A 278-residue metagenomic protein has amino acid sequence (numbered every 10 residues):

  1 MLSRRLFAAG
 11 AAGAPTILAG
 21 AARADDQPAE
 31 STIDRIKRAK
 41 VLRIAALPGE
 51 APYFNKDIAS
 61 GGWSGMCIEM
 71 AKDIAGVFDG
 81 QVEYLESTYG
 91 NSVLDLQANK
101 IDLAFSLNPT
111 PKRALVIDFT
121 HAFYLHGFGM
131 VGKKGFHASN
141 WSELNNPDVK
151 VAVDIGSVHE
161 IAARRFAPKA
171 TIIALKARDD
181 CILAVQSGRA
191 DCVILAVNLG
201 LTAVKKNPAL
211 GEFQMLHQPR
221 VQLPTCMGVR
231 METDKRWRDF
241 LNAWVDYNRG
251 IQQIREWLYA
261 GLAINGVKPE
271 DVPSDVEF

Functional and structural regions predicted by a protein language model:
M1-A24: N-terminal export signals
D25-Q27, G65-V77, F136, S142 (+3 more regions): Extended ligand-binding regions for polar small-molecule ligands
D26-L107, L115: Extracytoplasmic small-molecule ligand-binding "clamshell" domains of the periplasmic binding protein/Venus flytrap
D26-Q27, V158-L175, E212-M215, V245-F278: Ligand-binding clefts/hinges and TM-proximal coupling segments of bilobed small-molecule sensing domains
P48, L125-G132, V197, K205-V245 (+1 more regions): Periplasmic-binding protein-like
G80, Y84-N91, N108-R113, T120-F166: A conserved helix-loop-strand patch within extracytoplasmic ligand-binding domains of the periplasmic binding
Y84-L94, I173-L183, S187, L223: Short helix-initiation/N-cap motifs at beta->coil->alpha
N91-L94, L107-V116, A162-R165, Q186 (+1 more regions): A ligand-binding cleft/hinge motif common to bilobed small-molecule-binding domains
